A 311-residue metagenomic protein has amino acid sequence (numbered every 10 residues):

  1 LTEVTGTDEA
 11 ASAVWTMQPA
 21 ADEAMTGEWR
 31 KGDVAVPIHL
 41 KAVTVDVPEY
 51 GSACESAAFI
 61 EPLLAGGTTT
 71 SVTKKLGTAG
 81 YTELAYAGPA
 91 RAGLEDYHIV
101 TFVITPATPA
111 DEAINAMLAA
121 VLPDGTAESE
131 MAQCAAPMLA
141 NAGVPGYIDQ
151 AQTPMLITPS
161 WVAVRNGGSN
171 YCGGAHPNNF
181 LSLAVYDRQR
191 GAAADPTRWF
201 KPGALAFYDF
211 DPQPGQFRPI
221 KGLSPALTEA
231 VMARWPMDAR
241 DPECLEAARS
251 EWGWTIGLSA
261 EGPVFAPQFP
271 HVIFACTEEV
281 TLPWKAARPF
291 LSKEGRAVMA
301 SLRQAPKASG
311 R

Functional and structural regions predicted by a protein language model:
L1-I60: Beta-sheet ligand-binding and adhesion/scaffold domains
T7-A10, R30-V36, S169, R198-D211 (+1 more regions): Short, solvent-exposed aromatic-acidic interface loops
P19-D22, Q152-S160, Y186-A194, S259: A short, structured loop/turn motif at beta-sheet edges
V36, S160, N179-S182: Residues that flank catalytic or metal-binding motifs in active/ligand-binding sites
V43-A163, G167-Y171, A260-G262, P267-G310: Active-site acidic/histidine clusters and adjacent loop/turn architecture that either coordinate catalytic ions
C172-P177: Short consensus segments that form the blades of beta-propeller domains, in both extracellular/periplasmic
L183-E243: Short helix-loop boundary/capping segments
A226-C276, P283: Domain-length functional cores that host ligand/cofactor binding and catalytic or interaction surfaces in mature
